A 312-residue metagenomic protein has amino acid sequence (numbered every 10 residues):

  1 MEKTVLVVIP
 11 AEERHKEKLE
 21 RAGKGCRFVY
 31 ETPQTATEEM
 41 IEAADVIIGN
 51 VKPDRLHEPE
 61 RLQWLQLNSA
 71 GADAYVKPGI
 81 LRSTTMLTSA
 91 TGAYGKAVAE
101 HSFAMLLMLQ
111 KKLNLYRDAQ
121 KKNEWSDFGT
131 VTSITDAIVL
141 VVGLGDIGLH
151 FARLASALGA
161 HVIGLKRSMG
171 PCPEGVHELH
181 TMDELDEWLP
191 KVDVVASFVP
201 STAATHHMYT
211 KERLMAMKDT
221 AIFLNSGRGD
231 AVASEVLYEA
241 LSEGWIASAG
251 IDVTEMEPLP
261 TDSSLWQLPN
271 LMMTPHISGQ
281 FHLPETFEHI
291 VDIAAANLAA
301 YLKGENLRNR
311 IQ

Functional and structural regions predicted by a protein language model:
M1-M86, T210-M215: An N-terminal-biased, well-structured beta-alpha scaffold segment characteristic of Rossmann-like dinucleotide-binding
T4, R27, I138, A160-H161: Residues at the starts of beta-strands that form the adenosine-phosphate
D45-V46, W64, V194, I222 (+2 more regions): Short, Asp-centered acidic motifs that coordinate Mg2+ and/or phosphate in catalytic or ligand-binding sites
T85-I138, R167: Phosphate-binding beta-alpha-beta segment of Rossmann-like dinucleotide-binding domains, i.e., the NAD(P)
T88-S89, A93-H101, L115, E257-Q312: C-terminal helix-to-coil terminal segments
T91, T132-S156: Glycine-rich adenosine-cofactor-binding loop
A157-G175: NAD(P)-binding Rossmann-fold cofactor-contacting core
M169-S264: Rossmann-like adenosine-cofactor binding region
